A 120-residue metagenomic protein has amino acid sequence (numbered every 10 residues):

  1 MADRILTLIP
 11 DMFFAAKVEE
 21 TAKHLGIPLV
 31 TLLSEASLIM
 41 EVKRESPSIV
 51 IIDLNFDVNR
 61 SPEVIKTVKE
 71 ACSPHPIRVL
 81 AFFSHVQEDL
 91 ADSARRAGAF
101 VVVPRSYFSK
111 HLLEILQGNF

Functional and structural regions predicted by a protein language model:
D3-M12: Conserved acidic segment of CheY-like receiver
I27-L33: Short hydrophobic/Thr-rich beta-strand motif most characteristic of the beta2 strand and flanking loop of CheY-like
S34-I49: Acidic, metal-coordinating helix/loop segments flanking the phosphotransfer/catalytic sites of two-component signaling
I52-V68: Conserved phosphotransfer microenvironments
K69-H75, A97: Conserved phosphotransfer cores of two-component systems
P76-H85: A short, hydrophobic beta-strand element within the central beta-sheet of small alpha/beta folds
V86-V101: Alpha4 helix (beta4-alpha4-beta5 surface) of REC/receiver domains from two-component response regulators
G98-K110: Output/docking surface of receiver
